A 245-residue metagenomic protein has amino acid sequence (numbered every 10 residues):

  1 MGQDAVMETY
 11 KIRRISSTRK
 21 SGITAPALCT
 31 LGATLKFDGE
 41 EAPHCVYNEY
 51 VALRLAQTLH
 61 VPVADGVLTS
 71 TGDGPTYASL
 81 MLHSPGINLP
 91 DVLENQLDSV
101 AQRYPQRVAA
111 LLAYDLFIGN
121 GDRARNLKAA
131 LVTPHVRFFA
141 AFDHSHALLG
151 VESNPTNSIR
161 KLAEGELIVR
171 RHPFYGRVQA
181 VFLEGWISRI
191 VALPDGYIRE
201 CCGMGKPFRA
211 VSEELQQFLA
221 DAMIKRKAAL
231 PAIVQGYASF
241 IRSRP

Functional and structural regions predicted by a protein language model:
G2-L89, N120: Conserved ATP-binding subdomain of kinase catalytic cores across diverse folds
R13, T18-K20, T24-P26, L116-L131 (+2 more regions): A short, terminal or domain-edge coil/loop segment
T58-V61, L89-P90, Q102-Q106, S153 (+1 more regions): Glycine-rich loops and low-complexity Gly/Arg-rich segments that provide flexible linkers or classic glycine-based
G66-G72, A124-V132, I241: Short alpha-helical "patches" and their helix-cap loops
S84-V100: A broadly used, surface-exposed interaction patch
D98-S153: Conserved kinase catalytic-core segment
F138-P245: C-terminal catalytic region of ATP-dependent kinase domains
